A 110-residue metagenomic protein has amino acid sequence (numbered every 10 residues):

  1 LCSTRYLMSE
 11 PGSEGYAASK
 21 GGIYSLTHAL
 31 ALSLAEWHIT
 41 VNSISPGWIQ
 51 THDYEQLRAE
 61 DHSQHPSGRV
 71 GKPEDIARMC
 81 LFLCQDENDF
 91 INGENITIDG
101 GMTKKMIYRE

Functional and structural regions predicted by a protein language model:
S3: Residue(s) in the substrate-gating loop at a strand-loop-helix junction that position the organic substrate next
L7, V41, S45-E55, I98: Short, flexible catalytic-loop segment of classical short-chain dehydrogenase/reductase
M8, N92-E110: Short C-terminal tail/terminal secondary-structure segment of NAD(P)H-dependent dehydrogenase/reductase domains
Y16, Y24: Catalytic tyrosine of NAD(P)H-dependent dehydrogenase/reductases that use a Tyr as the general acid/base
S19, T27: Active-site helix of classical SDR
L34-E36, I49, C84: A short hydrophobic alpha-helix cap/turn motif
A35, T40, I91-G93: Short, small/polar-rich loop/turn modules that mediate ligand/substrate recognition or access, typified
H65-I76: A conserved structural motif in NAD(P)-dependent oxidoreductases
